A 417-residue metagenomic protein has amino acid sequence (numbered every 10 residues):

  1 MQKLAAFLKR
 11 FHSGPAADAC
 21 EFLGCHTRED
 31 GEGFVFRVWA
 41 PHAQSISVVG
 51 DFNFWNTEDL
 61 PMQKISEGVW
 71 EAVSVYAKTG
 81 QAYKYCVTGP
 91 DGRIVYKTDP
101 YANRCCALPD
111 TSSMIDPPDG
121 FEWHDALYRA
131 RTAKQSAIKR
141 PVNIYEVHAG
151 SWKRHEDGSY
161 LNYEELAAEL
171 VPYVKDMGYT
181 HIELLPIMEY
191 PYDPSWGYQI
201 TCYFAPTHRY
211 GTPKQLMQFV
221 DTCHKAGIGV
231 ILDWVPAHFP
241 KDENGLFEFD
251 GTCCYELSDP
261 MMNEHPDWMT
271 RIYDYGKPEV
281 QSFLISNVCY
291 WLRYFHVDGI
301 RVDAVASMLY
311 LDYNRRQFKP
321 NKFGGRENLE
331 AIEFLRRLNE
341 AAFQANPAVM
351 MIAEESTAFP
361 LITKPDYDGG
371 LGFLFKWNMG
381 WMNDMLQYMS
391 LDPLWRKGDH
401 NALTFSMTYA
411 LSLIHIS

Functional and structural regions predicted by a protein language model:
M1-V35, Q63-E146, S151-G158, E165: The feature marks proteins involved in alpha-glucan
W39-I46: Short proline/glycine-enriched turn/loop motifs at strand-loop junctions of beta-rich domains
D51-W55, P90: Change "in extracellular beta-sheet-rich domains … of secreted and cell-surface proteins" to "in beta-sheet-rich domains
T57-E67, K376, D384: Short, acidic Ser/Thr/Gly-rich low-complexity loop/linker segments typical of extracellular and cell-surface proteins
A126-P141, H148-E327: Substrate-binding/active-site clefts of carbohydrate-active enzymes
H296-D298, Y313-S417: Conserved alpha/beta catalytic core and glycan-binding cleft of carbohydrate-active enzymes
